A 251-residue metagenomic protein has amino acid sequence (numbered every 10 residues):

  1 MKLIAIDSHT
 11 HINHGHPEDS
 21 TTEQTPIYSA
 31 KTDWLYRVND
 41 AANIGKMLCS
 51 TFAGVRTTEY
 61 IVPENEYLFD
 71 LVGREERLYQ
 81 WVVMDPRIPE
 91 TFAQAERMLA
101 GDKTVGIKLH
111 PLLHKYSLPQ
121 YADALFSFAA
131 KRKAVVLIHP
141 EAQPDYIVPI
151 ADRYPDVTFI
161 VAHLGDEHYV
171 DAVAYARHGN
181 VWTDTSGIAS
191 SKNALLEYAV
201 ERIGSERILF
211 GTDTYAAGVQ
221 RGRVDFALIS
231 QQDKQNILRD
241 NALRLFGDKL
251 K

Functional and structural regions predicted by a protein language model:
M1-S8, I12, T21-K46, S205-R207 (+1 more regions): Mid-to-C-terminal alpha-helical segments outside catalytic/metal-binding sites
A5-T10, M47-C49, Y79-V82, V105-L109 (+4 more regions): Hydrophobic faces of well-ordered beta-strands that scaffold small-molecule active sites in alpha/beta enzyme cores
H9, N39, L68, M98 (+7 more regions): Conserved, mostly hydrophobic/aromatic
H11, L112, G165, I188-A189 (+1 more regions): Catalytic metal-binding/acid-base residues of hydrolase active sites
Q24-S50, V55, V62-G73, E96 (+1 more regions): Alpha-helical scaffold segments that flank or form the walls of functional sites
S29-R37, V62-L68, T91-Q94, D145 (+3 more regions): Alpha-helical scaffolding within the catalytic cores of extracellular/periplasmic polymer-degrading hydrolases
T58-V135, S190: Active-site gating/metal-coordination segments in enzymes
Y116-L209: Catalytic pocket-lining loop regions of alpha/beta-barrel enzymes, especially the amidohydrolase/enolase/GH5 lineages
